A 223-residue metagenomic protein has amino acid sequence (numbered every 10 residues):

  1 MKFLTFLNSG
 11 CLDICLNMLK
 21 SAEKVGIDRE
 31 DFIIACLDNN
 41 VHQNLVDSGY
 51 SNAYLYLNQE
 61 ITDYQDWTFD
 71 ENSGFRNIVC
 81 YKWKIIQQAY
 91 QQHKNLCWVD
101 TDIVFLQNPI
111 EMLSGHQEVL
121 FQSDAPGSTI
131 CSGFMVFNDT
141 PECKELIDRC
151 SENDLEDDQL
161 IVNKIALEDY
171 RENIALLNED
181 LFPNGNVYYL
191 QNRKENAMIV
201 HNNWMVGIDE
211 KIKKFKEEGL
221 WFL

Functional and structural regions predicted by a protein language model:
M1-L19: N-proximal low-complexity "stem/linker" segments adjacent to membrane-targeting elements
S21-E30: Short, acidic, metal-binding catalytic loop of nucleotide-sugar glycosyltransferases
D31, S51-Q59, C97, V119-F121: Short hydrophobic/aromatic-enriched beta-strand-loop microsegments
C36-H42, F105-I110: Short, polar loop motifs at secondary-structure junctions
N40-Q92: Active-site-proximal specificity loops/subdomain of glycosyltransferases
Q43-S48, I110-G115, K194: Short loop/helix-cap segments at secondary-structure boundaries that form the rim of catalytic
N77-I130, F134-C143: GT-A fold catalytic core of metal-dependent nucleotide-sugar glycosyltransferases, centered on the diacidic
D139-L223: Catalytic core and acceptor-binding pocket of nucleotide-sugar-dependent glycosyltransferases
